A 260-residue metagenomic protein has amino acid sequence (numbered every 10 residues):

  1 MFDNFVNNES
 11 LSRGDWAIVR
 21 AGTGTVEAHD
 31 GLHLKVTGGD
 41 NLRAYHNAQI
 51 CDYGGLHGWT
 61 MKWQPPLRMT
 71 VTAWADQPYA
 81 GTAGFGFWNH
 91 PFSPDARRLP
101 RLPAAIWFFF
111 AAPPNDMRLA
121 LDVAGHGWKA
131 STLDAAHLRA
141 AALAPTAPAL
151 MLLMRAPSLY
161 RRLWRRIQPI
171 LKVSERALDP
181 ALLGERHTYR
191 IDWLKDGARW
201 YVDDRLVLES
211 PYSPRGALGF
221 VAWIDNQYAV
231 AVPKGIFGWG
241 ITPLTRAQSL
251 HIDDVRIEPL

Functional and structural regions predicted by a protein language model:
F5, V71, D253-I257: Extracellular beta-strand elements of beta-rich domains used for carbohydrate recognition/degradation or cell-matrix
E9-G39: Extracellular glycan-recognition surfaces and repeat-rich motifs
L34-R162: Secretory/extracellular carbohydrate-interaction modules and structurally similar beta-sandwich "look-alikes"
G54-M61, S174-P180, E209-S210, T242: Beta-strand-rich interaction surfaces with strong enrichment in secreted/lumenal proteins
P66, R215-L260: Ligand-recognition surfaces built from glycine- and aromatic
M69, E185-W193, A198-W200: Short tryptophan-centered beta-strand motifs in secreted/extracellular beta-sheet-rich domains of glycan-recognition
G127-A142, W164-T188: Short, aromatic/His-centered strand-loop micro-motif at the edge of beta-sheets
Y201-R205: Short strand-turn-strand beta-turns centered on an Asx-Gly dipeptide
